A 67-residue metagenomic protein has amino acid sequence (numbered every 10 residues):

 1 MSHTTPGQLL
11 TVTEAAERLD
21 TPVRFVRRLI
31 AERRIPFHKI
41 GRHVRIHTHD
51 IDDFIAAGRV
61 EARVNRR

Functional and structural regions predicted by a protein language model:
M1-R28, A57: Polyanion-binding surface elements
T5-L10, I40-I46: Short, exposed beta-strand "edge-strand" segments with a Pro/Gly-rich flavor and a Y/T-containing core
E17-R45, R66: Major-groove DNA-recognition helix of helix-turn-helix-type DNA-binding domains
H49-R67: A short, Lys/Arg-enriched interface patch at domain edges and termini
